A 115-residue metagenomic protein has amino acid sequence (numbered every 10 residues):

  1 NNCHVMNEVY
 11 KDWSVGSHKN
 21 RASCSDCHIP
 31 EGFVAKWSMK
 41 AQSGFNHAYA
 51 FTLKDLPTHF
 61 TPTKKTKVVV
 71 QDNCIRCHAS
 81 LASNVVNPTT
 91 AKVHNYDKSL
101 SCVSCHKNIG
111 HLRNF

Functional and structural regions predicted by a protein language model:
N1-F115: Short sequence/structural segments immediately N-terminal
